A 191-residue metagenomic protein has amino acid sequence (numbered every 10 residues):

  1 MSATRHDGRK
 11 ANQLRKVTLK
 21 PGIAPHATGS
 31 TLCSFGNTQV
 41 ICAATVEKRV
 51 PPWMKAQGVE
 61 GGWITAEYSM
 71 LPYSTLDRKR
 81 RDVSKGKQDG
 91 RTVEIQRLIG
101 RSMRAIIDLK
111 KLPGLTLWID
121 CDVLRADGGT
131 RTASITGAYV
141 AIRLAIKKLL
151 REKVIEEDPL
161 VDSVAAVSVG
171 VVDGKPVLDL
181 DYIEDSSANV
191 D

Functional and structural regions predicted by a protein language model:
M1-D191: Polyanion-binding surfaces on beta-sheet-dominated domains and ring/shell assemblies
